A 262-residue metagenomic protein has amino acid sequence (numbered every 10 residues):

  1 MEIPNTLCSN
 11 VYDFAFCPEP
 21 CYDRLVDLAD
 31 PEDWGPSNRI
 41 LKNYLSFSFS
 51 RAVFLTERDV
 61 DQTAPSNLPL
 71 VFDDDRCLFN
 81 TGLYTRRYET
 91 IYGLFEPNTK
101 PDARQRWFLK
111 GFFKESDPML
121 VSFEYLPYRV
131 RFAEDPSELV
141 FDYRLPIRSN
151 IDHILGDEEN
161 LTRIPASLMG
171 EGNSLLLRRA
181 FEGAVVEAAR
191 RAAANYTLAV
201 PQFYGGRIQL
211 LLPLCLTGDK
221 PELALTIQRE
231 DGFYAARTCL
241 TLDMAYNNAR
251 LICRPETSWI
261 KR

Functional and structural regions predicted by a protein language model:
M1-G205: An acidic, glycine-rich, mixed-charge low-complexity segment common to nucleic-acid enzymes
R207-R262: Compact beta-sheet-dominated globular domain cores
